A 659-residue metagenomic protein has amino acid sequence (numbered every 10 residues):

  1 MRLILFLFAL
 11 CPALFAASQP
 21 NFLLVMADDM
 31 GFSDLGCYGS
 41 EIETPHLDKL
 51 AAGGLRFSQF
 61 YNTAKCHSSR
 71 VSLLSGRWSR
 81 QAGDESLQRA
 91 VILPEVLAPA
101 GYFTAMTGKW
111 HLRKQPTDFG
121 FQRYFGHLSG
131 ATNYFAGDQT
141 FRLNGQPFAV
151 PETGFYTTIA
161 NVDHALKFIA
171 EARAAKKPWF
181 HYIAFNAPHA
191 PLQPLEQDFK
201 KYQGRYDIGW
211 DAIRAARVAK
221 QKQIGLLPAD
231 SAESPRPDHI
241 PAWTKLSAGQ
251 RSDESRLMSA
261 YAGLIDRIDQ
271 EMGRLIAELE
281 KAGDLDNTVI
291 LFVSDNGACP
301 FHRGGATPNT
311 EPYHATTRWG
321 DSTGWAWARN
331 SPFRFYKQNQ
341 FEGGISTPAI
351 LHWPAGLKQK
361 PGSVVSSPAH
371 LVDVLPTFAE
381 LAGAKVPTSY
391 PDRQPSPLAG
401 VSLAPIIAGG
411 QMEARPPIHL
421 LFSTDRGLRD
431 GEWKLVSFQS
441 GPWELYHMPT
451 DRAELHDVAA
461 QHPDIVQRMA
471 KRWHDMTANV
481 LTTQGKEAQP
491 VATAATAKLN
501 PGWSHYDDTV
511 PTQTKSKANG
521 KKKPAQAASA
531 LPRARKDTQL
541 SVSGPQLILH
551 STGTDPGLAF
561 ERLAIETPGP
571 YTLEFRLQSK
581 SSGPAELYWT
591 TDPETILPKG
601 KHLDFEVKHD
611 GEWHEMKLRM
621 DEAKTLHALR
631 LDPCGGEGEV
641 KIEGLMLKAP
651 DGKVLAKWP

Functional and structural regions predicted by a protein language model:
I4-A13: Bacterial N-terminal signal peptides
A16-Q439, W443, M448-K471, G485 (+1 more regions): Formylglycine-dependent sulfatase
A497-I565, P593-G600, G652-P659: Glycan-recognition and processing domains
L547-T625, G636-G638, L647: Extracellular ligand-binding interfaces
H627-P633: Extracellular beta-strand-rich recognition modules
E637-A656: Exposed low-complexity, polar/acidic, P/S/T/G-rich flexible segments that act as propeptides, protease-susceptible
